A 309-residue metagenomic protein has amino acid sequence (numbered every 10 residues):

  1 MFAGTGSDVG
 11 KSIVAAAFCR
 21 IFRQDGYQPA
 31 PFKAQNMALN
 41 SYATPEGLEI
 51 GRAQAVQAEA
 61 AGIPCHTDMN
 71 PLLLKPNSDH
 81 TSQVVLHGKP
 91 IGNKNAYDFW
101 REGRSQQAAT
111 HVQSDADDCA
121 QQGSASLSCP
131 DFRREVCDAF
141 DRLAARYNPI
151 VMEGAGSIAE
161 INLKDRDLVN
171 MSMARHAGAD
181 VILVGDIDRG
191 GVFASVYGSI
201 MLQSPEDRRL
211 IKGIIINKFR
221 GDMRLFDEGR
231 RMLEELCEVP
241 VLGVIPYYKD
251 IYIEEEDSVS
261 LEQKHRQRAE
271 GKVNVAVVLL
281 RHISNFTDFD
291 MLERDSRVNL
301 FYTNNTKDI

Functional and structural regions predicted by a protein language model:
M1-I309: Flexible phosphate-sensing "switch/lid" loops adjacent to ATP/NTP-binding sites across phosphate-transfer
